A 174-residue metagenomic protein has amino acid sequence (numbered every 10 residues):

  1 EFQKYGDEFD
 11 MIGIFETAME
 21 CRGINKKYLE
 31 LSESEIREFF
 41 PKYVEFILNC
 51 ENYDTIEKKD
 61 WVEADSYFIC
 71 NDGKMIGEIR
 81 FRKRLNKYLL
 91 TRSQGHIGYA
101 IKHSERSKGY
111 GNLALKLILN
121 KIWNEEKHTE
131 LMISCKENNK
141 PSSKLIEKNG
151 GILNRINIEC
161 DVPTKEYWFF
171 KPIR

Functional and structural regions predicted by a protein language model:
E1-Y99, H103, E159-R174: GNAT-family acyltransferases
D7, L117, S134-C135, I158: Proline- and acidic/polar-enriched loop/turn elements at helix boundaries
D72, N120-E125: Secondary-structure boundary elements
L85, S142, N154-R155: Short histidine
Y99-I101, S107-K121, S143-K148: Conserved acetyl-CoA-binding loop-helix of GNAT-fold acetyltransferases
R106, I133-S143: Conserved beta-strand-loop-alpha-helix junction that forms the acyl-donor binding cleft
N124-S134: Conserved GNAT acetyl-CoA-binding A-motif
S134, G150-E166: Conserved catalytic-core motifs of GNAT/GCN5-like acyltransferases
